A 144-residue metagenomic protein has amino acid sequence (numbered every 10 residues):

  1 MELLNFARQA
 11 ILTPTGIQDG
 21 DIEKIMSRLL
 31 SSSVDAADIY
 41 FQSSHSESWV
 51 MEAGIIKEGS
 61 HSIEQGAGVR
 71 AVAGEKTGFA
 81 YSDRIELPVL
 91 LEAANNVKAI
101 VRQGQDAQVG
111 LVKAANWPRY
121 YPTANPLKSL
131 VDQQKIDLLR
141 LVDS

Functional and structural regions predicted by a protein language model:
M1-S144: Active-site bordering "gate/hinge" segments that shape substrate access to catalytic or cofactor-binding pockets
